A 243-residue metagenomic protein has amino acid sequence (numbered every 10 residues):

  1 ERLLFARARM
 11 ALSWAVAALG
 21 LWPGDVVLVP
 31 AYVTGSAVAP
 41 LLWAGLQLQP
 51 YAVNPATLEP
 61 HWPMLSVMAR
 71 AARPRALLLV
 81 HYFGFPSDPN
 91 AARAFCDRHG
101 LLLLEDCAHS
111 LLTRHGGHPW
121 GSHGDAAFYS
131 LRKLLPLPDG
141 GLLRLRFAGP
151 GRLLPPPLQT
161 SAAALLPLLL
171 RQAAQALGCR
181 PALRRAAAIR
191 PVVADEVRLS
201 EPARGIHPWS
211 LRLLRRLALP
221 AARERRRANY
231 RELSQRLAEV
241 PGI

Functional and structural regions predicted by a protein language model:
E1-A15, V29-A31, Y51: Short loop-beta-helix segment that forms the pyridoxal 5′-phosphate
R2, P23-V26, L219-P220: Short active-site oxyanion
A17-C107, L111: PLP-dependent aminotransferase-like
V33, L78, P150-I243: PLP-dependent aminotransferase class I/II
L41, C96, W120-G121, L237: A generic structural signal for well-ordered alpha-helical segments
V67-R73, N90, H115, A126 (+2 more regions): Conserved PLP-enzyme active-site core in the AAT-like
F83, A126-D139, L153-P167: Active-site PLP-lysine loop of aminotransferase-like
E105-L137, L142-R144: Conserved active-site segment immediately N-terminal to the catalytic lysine that forms the internal aldimine
